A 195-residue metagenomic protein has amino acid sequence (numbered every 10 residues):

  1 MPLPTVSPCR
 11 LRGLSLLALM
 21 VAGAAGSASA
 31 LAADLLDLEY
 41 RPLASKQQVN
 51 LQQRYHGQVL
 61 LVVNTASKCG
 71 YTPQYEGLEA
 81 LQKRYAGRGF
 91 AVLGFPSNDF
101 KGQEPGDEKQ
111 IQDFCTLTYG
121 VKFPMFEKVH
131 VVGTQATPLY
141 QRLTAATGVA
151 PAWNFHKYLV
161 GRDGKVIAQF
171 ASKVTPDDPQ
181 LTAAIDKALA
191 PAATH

Functional and structural regions predicted by a protein language model:
P2-L17: Bacterial N-terminal signal peptides that target proteins for export
L14-G26: Bacterial N-terminal signal peptides
G26-A32: Sec/Tat signal peptide C-region and signal peptidase I cleavage site
L38-V59, A80-Y85: A short beta-strand-turn-helix
L60-V63, L93, Y158: Conserved hydrophobic packing residues within short motifs/helices of P-loop NTPase cores of ABC-family ATPases
N64-K68: Amphipathic alpha-helical repeat scaffolds
Y71-A136: Structural microenvironment flanking redox-active thiols in thiol-disulfide oxidoreductases
P138-H195: Thiol-/selenol-based redox modules, centered on thioredoxin-like and closely related oxidoreductase domains
